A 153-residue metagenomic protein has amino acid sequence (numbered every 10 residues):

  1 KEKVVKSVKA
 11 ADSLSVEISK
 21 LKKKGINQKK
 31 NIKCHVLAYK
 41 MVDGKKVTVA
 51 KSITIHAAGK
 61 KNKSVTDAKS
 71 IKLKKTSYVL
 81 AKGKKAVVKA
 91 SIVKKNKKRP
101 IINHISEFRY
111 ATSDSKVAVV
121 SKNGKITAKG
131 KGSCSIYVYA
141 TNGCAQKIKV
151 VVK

Functional and structural regions predicted by a protein language model:
K3-K6, V49, A145: Local beta-strand/beta-hairpin segments that build beta-sheet-rich folds
K6-D12, V117-V120: Short beta-strand segments within Ig-like beta-sandwich modules, predominantly Fibronectin type-III
V8, S52-I53, I71, T76: Generic beta-strand hydrophobic packing signal
L14-V16, G124: Short strand-edge motifs at loop-to-beta-strand transitions and within beta-strands of extracellular beta-rich domains
I18-G44: Beta-strand-rich modules
Q28-I32, V49-S52, I101-R109: Glycine-rich, flexible loop segments associated with nucleotide phosphate handling
D43-K61: Extracellular fibronectin type III
K61-K153: Extracytoplasmic soluble-region selector
